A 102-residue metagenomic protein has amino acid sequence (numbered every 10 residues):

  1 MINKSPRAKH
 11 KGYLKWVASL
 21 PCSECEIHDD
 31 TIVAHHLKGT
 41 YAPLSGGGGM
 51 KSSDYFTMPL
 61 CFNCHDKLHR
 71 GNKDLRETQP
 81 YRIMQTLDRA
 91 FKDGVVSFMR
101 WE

Functional and structural regions predicted by a protein language model:
M1-S5, H28, P80, M84: Amphipathic repeat-derived elements
M1-Y13, W101-E102: Arg/Lys-rich, low-complexity, intrinsically disordered N-terminal tails that contact nucleic acids
N3, Y41-A42: Peripheral peptide segments
A8-K38, N63: Short cysteine-rich loop/turn motifs with clustered Cys
T31, P43-L44: Intrinsic low-complexity, intrinsically disordered segments enriched in polar/basic residues
L44-M58, D66-E102: Polybasic, low-complexity binding patches
